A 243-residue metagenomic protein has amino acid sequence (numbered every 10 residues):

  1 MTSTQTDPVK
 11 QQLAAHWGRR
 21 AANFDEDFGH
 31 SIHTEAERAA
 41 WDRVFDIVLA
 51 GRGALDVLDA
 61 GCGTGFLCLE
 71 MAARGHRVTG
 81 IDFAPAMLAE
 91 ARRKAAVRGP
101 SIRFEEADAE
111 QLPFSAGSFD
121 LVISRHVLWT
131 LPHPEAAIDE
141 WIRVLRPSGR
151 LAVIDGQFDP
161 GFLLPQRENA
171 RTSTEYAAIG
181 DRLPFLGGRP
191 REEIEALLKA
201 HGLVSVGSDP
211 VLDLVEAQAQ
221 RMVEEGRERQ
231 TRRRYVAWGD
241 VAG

Functional and structural regions predicted by a protein language model:
T2-G53, F66-E70, P165, A177 (+2 more regions): Conserved class I S-adenosyl-L-methionine
D56-A60, T64-Q111: Class I SAM-dependent methyltransferase SAM/SAH-binding core
I123: A conserved beta-strand element that flanks and buttresses the S-adenosyl-L-methionine
H126-V127: Short catalytic micro-motifs in class I SAM-dependent methyltransferases
E135-P147: A short glycine-rich, Lys/Arg-flanked "PGG" loop and its adjoining helix->strand segment in the class I
R150-Y176: Conserved class I S-adenosyl-L-methionine
F185-G202, S208: Short alpha-helix
H201, Q220-G243: Core SAM-dependent methyltransferase catalytic element
